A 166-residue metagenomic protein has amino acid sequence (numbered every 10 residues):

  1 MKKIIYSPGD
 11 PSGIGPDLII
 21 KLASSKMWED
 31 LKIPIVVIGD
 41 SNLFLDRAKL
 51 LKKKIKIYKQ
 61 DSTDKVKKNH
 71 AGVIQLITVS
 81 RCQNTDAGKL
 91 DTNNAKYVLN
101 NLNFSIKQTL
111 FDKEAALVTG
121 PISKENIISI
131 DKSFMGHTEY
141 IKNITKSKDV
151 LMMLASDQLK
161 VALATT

Functional and structural regions predicted by a protein language model:
M1-H137: Contiguous, glycine/small-aliphatic-enriched amphipathic segments in soluble metabolic enzymes
K65-K68, K142, M152-L154: Short secondary-structure boundary/capping segments
G72-I74, V150, L159: Change "...and in nucleic-acid phosphodiester-cleaving endonucleases..." to "...and in nucleic-acid processing enzymes
S129-L151: Glycine/threonine-rich beta-strand-loop-alpha-helix active-site module that forms ligand/phosphate-binding
L154-T166: Ligand-binding beta-strand-loop-alpha-helix segment within the catalytic cores of soluble metabolic enzymes
